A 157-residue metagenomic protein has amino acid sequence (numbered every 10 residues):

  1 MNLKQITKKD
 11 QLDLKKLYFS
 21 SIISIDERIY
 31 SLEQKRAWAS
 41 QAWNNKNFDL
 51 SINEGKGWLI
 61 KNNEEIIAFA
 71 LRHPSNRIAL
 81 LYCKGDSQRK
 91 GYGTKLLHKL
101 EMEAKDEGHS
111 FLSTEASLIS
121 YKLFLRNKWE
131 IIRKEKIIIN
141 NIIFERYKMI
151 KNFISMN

Functional and structural regions predicted by a protein language model:
M1-L12, S155-N157: Conserved N-terminal entry element of GNAT/NAT acetyltransferase domains
Q5, I66, I131-R133: Residue-level detector of beta-propeller blades
K8, K16-D86, L97-H98, I119 (+1 more regions): Acetyl-CoA-dependent GNAT
R89-M102: Conserved acetyl-CoA-binding loop-helix of GNAT-fold acetyltransferases
A104-S117: Conserved GNAT acetyl-CoA-binding A-motif
S113-E115, E130-K148: Conserved catalytic-core motifs of GNAT/GCN5-like acyltransferases
F124-L125, W129: Conserved active-site tyrosine of GNAT-family acetyltransferases
